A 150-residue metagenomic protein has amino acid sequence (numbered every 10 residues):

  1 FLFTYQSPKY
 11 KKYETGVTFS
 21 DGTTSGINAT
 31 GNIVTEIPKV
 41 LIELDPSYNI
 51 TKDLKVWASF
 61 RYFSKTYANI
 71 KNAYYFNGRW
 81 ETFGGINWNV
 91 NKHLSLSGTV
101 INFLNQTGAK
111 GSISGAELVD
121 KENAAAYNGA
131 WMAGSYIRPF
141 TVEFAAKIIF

Functional and structural regions predicted by a protein language model:
F1, L44-Y48, A58, G84-W88 (+2 more regions): Residues on the lipid-exposed face of transmembrane beta-strands in outer-membrane beta-barrel proteins
F1-T66: Gram-negative outer-membrane beta-barrel transporters
T15-T24, Y62-S64, A73-G78, S112-E122: Flexible, surface-exposed loop regions and adjacent strand-edge segments of Gram-negative outer-membrane beta-barrel
T23-N32, A68-A73, F83, G129-G134: Extracellular loop and loop/strand-boundary signature of outer-membrane beta-barrel proteins
I33-T35, S47, Y75, N87 (+1 more regions): Residues embedded in well-ordered secondary-structure elements
E36-I42, G78-T82, R138-V142: Residues that define the transmembrane beta-barrel architecture of outer-membrane proteins
W57-N89: Amphipathic repeat-derived elements
S64-T66, W88-F150: C-terminal beta-signal and adjacent terminal beta-strands/loops of Gram-negative outer-membrane beta-barrel proteins
